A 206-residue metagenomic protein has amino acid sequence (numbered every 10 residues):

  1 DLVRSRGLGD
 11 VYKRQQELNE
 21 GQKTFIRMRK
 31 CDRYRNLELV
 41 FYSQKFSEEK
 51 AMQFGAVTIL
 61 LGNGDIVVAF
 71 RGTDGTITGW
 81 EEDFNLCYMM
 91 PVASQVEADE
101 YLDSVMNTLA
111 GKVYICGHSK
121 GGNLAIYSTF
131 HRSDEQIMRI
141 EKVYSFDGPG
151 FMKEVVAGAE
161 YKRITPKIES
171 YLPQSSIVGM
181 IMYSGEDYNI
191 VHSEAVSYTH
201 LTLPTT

Functional and structural regions predicted by a protein language model:
D1-L2, V57, V105, S133-D134 (+1 more regions): Short, flexible, glycine/charge-rich loop motifs used to bind or transfer phosphoryl groups or to couple energy/partner
D1-Y12, H200-T206: Single conserved hydrophobic/aromatic residue that forms the stacking wall/gate of nucleotide- or nucleobase-binding
K13-Y114, E135-I140: A conserved cap/lid and substrate-binding interface adjacent to the catalytic center of lipid-processing enzymes
G62-D65, T108-K112, D134-L201, T206: Serine hydrolase/lipase
T73-G75, K120-G121, P149-G150, S176-I177: Short acidic/polar capping segments at secondary-structure boundaries
G117, G121, A125: Gly/Ala-rich beta-loop-alpha elbow adjacent to hydrolase catalytic centers
A125-S133: Short glycine-enriched nucleophile-adjacent loop and the immediately C-terminal alpha-helix near the catalytic center
